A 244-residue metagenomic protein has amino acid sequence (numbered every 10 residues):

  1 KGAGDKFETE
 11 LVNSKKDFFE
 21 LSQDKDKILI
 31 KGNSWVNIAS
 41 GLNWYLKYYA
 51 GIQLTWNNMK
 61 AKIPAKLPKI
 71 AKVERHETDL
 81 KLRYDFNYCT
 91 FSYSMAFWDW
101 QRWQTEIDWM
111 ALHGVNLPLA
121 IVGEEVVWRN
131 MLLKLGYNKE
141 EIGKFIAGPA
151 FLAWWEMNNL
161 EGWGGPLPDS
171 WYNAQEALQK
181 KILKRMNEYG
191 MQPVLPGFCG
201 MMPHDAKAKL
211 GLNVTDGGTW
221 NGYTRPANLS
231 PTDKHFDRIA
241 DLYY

Functional and structural regions predicted by a protein language model:
G2, V12, K47-G51: Generic surface-pattern signal
A3, E10-K15, S22-W35, K60-A61 (+2 more regions): Aromatic-lined carbohydrate-binding surfaces of glycoside hydrolases
V36-Y48: Short active-site loop/helix that positions an aromatic residue
A50-I70: The feature marks proteins involved in alpha-glucan
